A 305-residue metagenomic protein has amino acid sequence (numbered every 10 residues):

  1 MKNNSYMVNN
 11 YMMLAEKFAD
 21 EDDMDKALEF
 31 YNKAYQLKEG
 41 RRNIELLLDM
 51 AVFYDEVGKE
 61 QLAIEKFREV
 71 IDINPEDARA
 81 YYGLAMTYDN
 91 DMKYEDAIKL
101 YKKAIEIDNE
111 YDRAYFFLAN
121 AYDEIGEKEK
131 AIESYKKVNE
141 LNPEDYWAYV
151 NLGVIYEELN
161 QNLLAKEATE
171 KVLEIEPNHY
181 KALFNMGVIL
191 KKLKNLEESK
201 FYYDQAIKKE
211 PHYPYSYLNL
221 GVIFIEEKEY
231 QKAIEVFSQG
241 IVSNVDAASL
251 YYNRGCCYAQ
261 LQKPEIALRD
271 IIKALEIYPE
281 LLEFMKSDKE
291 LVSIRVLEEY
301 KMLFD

Functional and structural regions predicted by a protein language model:
M1-N10, L14, E276-D305: Terminal, low-structured helical/coil segments at or just beyond the last alpha-helical repeat
N3, L37-E39, I73, I107 (+5 more regions): Structural marker of alpha-solenoid helical repeat scaffolds
V8, R41-E45, A78-R79, D112-R113 (+5 more regions): Helix-start (N-cap) detector for alpha-helical repeat units in TPR-like alpha-solenoids, especially tetratricopeptide
M13, D49, G83, F117 (+5 more regions): Canonical tetratricopeptide repeat
A34, E69-V70, K103-A104, K137-V138 (+4 more regions): Canonical positions in the second alpha-helix
